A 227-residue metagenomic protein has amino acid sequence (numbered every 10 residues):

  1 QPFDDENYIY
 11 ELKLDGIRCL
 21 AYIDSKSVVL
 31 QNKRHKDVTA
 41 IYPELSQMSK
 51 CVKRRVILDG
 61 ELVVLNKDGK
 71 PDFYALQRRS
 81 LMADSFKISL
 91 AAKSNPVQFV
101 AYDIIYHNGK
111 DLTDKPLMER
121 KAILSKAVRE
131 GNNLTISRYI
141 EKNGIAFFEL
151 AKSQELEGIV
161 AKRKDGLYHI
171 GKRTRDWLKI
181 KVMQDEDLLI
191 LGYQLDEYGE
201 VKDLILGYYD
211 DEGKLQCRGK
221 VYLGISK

Functional and structural regions predicted by a protein language model:
Q1-K227: Catalytic cores of nucleic-acid ligases and guanylyltransferases
